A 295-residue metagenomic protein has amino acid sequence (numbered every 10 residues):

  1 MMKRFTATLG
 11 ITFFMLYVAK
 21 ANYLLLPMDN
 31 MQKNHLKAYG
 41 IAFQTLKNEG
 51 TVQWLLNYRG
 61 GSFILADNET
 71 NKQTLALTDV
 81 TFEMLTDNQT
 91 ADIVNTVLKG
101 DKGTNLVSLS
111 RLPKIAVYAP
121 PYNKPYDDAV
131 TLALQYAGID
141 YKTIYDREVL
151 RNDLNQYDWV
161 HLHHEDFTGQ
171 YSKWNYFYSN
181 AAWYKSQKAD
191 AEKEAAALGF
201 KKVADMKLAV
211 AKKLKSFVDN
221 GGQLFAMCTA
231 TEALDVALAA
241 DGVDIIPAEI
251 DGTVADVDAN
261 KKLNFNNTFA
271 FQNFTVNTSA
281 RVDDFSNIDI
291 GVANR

Functional and structural regions predicted by a protein language model:
M1-F5: Positively charged n-region of N-terminal signal peptides that target proteins for export
T6-Y17: Bacterial N-terminal signal peptides
A21-D128: Hydrophobic targeting/anchoring helices
Y23-L24, D29-K33, N68-Q73, P120-T231 (+1 more regions): Helical hinge/lid and interdomain linker segments adjacent to catalytic or ligand-binding clefts that mediate domain
T51-Y58, I144-R147, P247-D251: Surface-exposed patches in mature extracellular/periplasmic domains of secreted proteins
D79-M84, D166-S179, T253-K261: Short, basic, helix/turn surface patches
T86-T104, N175-L208, N264-I290: Electropositive, surface-exposed helix/loop patches at the edges of structured domains that serve as adaptable
M227-R295: An acidic, glycine-rich "communication" segment
